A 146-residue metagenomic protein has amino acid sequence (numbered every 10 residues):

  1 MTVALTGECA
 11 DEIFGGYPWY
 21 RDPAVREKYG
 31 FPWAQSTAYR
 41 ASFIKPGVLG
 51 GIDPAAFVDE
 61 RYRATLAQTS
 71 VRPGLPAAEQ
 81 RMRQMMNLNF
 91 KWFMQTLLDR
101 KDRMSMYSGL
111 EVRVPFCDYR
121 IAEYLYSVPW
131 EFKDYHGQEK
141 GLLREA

Functional and structural regions predicted by a protein language model:
M1-G74, A78-M85, R100-A146: ATP-dependent adenylate-handling active sites, centered on carboxylate activation for C-N bond formation
N89-L98: Core structural elements
